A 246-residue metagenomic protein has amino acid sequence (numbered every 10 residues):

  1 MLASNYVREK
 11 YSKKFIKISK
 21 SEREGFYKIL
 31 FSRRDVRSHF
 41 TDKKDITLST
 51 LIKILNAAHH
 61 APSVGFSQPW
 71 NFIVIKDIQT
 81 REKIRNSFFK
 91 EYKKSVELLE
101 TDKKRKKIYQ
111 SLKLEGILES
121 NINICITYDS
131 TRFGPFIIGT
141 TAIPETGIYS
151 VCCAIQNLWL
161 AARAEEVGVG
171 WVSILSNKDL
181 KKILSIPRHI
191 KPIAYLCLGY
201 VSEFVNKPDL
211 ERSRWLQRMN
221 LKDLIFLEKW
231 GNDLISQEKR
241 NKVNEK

Functional and structural regions predicted by a protein language model:
L2-E22, I29, S111, Y195-K246: C-terminal helix-cap and adjacent tail motif
S32, V36-A61: An N-terminal domain-cap segment
I54, A58-H59, I124, R132-I183: Small-aliphatic-rich amphipathic alpha-helix that forms the alpha element of a beta-alpha
V64-S67, E115-L118, I186-R188, L216-Q217: Solvent-exposed alpha-helices and their adjacent loops that cap or buttress functional pockets in soluble metabolic
Q68-V151: Glycine/small-residue-rich phosphate/adenosyl-binding loop
Y92-T101, I186-D209: A glycine-rich helix N-cap at a beta->alpha junction
S120-I122, E165-V167, P192-A194: Generic beta-strand structural signal
Y128, I174, Y200: Short secondary-structure boundary segments
